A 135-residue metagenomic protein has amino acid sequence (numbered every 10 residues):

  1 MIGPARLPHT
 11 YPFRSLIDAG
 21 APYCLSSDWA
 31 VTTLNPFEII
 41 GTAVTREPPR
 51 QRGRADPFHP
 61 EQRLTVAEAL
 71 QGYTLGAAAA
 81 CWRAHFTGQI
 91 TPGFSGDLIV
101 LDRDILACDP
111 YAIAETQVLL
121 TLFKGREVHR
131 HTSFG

Functional and structural regions predicted by a protein language model:
M1-L106, Y111, T116, L120-K124: His/Asp/Glu-enriched, well-ordered alpha-helical/loop segment that forms or immediately abuts the divalent-metal
V128-G135: Glycine- and charge-enriched low-complexity intrinsically disordered segments
